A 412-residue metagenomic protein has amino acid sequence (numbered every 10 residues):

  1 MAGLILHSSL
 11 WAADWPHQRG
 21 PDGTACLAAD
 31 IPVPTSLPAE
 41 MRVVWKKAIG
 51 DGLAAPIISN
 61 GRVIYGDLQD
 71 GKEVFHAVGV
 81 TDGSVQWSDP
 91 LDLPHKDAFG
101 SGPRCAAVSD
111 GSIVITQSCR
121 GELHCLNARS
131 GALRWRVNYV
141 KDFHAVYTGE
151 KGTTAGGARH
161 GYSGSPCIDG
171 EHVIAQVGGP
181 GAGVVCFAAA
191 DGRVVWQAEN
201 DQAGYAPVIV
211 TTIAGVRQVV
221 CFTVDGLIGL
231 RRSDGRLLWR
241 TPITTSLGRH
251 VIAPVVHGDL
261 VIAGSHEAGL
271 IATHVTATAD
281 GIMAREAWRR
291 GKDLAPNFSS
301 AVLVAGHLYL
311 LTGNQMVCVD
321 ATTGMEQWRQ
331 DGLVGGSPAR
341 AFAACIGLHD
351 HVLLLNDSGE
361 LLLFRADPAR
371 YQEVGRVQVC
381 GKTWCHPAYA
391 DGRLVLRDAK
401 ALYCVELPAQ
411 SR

Functional and structural regions predicted by a protein language model:
M1-S9: Bacterial N-terminal signal peptides
L10-R412: Noncatalytic, solvent-exposed loop/strand surfaces of beta-propeller-type extracellular/periplasmic domains
